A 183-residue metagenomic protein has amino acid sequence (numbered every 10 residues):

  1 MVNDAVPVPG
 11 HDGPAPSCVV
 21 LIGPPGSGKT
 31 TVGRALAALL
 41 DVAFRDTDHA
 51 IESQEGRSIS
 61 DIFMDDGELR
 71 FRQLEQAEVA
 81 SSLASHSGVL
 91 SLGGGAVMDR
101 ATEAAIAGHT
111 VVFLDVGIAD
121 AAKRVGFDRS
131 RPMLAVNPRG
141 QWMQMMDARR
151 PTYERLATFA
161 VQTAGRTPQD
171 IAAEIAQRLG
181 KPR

Functional and structural regions predicted by a protein language model:
M1-A15, A35, L39, K123 (+1 more regions): NTP-dependent small-molecule kinase module
L21: Hydrophobic anchor at the beta1->P-loop junction of P-loop NTPases
P24: P-loop (Walker A) phosphate-binding loop of NTP-binding proteins
K29: Conserved lysine of the Walker
V32: Hydrophobic positions on the alpha1 helix immediately C-terminal to the Walker A/P-loop
D46-A105, R131, R139, M143 (+1 more regions): ATP-dependent small-molecule kinase phosphotransfer cores that center on conserved nucleotide phosphate-binding segments
G94-V97, G117-A119, R166: Short glycine-rich anion-binding loops that position phosphate/pyrophosphate groups of nucleotides and phosphorylated
G108-T152: A glycine- and Lys/Arg-enriched "phosphate-lid" helix/loop adjacent to the NTP-binding pocket of small-molecule kinases
